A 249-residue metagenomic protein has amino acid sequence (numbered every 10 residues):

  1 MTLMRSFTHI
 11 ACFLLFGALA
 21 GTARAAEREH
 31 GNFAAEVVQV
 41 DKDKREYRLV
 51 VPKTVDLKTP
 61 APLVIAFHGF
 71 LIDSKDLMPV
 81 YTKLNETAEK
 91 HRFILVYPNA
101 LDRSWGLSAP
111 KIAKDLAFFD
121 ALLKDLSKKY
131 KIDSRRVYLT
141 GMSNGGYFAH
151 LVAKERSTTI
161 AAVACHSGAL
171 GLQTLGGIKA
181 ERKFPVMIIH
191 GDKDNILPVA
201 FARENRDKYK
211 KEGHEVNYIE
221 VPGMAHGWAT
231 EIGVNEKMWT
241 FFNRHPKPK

Functional and structural regions predicted by a protein language model:
M1-A11: Bacterial N-terminal signal peptides that target proteins for export
G21-L63, D76, I94, K111 (+8 more regions): A domain-start/cap signature at the N-terminus of enzymes
K53-T59, G106-N144: Gly/Ser-rich "nucleophile elbow"/oxyanion-hole loop immediately N-terminal to the catalytic nucleophile in hydrolases
V55-W105, L172-Q173, N195-I196: Short substrate-entry loop that stabilizes the transition state in hydrolases
P62, R136, F184-P185: Alpha/beta-hydrolase fold active-site loops
E181-V186, E212-E215: Short, proline-enriched alpha-helix->beta-strand connector loops that line the catalytic pocket of alpha/beta-hydrolase
M187-H190, D194: Short beta-strand/loop motif that positions the catalytic acidic residue of the alpha/beta-hydrolase fold
V221-W228: Histidine-bearing beta->alpha loop at or near hydrolase active sites
